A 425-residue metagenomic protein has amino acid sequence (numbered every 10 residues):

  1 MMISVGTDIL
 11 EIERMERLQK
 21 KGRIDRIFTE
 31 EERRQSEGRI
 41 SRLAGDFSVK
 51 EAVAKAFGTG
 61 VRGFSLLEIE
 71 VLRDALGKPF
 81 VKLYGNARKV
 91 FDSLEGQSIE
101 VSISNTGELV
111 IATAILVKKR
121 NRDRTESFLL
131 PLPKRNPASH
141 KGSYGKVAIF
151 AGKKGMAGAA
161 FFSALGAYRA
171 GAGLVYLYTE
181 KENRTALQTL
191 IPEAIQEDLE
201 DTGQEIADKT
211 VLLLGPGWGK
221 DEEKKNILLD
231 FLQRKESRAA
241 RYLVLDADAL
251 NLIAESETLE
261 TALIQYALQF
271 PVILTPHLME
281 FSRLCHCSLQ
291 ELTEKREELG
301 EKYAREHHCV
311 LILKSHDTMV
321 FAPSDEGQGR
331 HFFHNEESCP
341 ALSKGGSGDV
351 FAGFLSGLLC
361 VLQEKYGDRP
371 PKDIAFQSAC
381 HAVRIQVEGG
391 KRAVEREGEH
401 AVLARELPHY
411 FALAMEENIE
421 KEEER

Functional and structural regions predicted by a protein language model:
M1-D123: Core catalytic alpha/beta fold that binds nucleotide/phospho-ligands
K119-F150, K154, L278, E298 (+4 more regions): YjeF_N-associated NAD(P)HX repair module
N136-Y144, K154-A160, S338-L355, A375 (+1 more regions): Short glycine/threonine-rich catalytic loop with a Thr-x-Gly-x-Asp
H140-D198: Substrate-binding N-lobe of the ribokinase-like
Y176-E337, E416-R425: Glycine-rich phosphate/dinucleotide-binding loop and adjoining beta-alpha-beta core of small-molecule
R283, K344-R369, I374-A382: Short, small-residue alpha-helix embedded
R296-R305, G367-G390, A404-A412: Short, well-structured alpha-helical segments that form the helix of a local strand-helix-strand
V387-R425: Charged C-terminal helix
